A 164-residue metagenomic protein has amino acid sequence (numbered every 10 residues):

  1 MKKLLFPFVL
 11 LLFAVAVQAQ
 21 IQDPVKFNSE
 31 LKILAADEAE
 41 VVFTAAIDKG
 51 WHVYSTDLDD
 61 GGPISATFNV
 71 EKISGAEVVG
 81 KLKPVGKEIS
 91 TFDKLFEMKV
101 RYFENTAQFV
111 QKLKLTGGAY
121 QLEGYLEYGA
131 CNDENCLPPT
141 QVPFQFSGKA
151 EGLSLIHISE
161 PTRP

Functional and structural regions predicted by a protein language model:
M1-L4: Positively charged n-region of N-terminal signal peptides that target proteins for export
F6-V9: Sec-dependent N-terminal signal peptides
A14-A16: N-terminal signal peptide c-region/cleavage motif recognized by signal peptidases
Q18-L155, S159: Extracellular/lumen-exposed scaffold segments
E160-P164: Short "domain-exit" segments at the C-terminal end of structured domains
